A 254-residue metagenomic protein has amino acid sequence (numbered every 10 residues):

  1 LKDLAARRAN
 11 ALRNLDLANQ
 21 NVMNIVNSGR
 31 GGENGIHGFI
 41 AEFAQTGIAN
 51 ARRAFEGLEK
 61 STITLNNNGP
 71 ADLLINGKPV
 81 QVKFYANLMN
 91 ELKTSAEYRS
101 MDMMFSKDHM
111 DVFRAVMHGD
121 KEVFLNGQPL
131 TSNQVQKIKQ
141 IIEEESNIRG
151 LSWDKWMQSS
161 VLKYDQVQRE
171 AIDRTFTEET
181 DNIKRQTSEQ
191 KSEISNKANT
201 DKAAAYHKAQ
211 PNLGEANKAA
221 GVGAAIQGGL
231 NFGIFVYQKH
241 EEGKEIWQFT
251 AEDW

Functional and structural regions predicted by a protein language model:
L1-A44, L58-T62, K184-Q210, G214 (+2 more regions): Glycine-rich short-loop/terminal segments
L17-R99: Catalytic centers of nucleases
A49, M103-F105, G233: Generic structural hydrophobic/aromatic packing signal, biased to beta-strands
N67-F84, L88-Y98, D181, E189 (+5 more regions): Charge-dense, intrinsically disordered terminal/linker segments
M89-W153: A recognition module on extended beta-rich or small alphabeta surfaces enriched in W/G with H and D/E
M103, K137-I141, E145-N199: Extended, hydrophilic extramembrane loops/domains of integral membrane proteins
A216-Y237, T250-W254: Membrane-active amphipathic alpha-helices enriched in small hydrophobic residues
K244-F249: Charged, low-complexity interaction regions
